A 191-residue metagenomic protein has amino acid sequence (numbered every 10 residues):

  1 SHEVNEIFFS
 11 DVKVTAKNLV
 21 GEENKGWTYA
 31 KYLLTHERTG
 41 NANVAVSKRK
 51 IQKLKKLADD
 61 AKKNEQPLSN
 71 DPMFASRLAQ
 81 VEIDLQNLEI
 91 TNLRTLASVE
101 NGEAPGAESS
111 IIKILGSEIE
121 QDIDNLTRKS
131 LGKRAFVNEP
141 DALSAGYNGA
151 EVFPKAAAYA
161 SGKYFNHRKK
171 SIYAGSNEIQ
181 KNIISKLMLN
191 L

Functional and structural regions predicted by a protein language model:
S1, E22, G26, N70 (+6 more regions): Secondary-structure capping and boundary motifs in well-ordered enzyme cores
S1-L88, K170, K186: Glycine-rich beta->alpha junctions and the first turn(s) of the following alpha-helix
E6, E37, E108, E118-E120 (+1 more regions): Acidic-residue sensor for enzyme active/binding pockets
N24-H36, G40-S47, L131-L191: Glycine-rich phosphate/cofactor-binding loops in nucleotide/flavin-utilizing enzymes
L33, K53-A61, R94, S98 (+4 more regions): Generic, well-ordered alpha-helical scaffold segments in large soluble proteins
K63-P72, Q86-N148: C-terminal helix-coil-helix/basic helical segment that borders enzyme active sites and/or dimer interfaces and provides
